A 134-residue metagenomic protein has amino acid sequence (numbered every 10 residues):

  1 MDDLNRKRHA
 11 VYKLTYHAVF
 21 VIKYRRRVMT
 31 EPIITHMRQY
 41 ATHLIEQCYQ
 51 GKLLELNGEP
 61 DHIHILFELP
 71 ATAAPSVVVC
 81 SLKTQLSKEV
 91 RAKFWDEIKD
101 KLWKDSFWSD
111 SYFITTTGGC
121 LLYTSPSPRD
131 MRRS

Functional and structural regions predicted by a protein language model:
M1-L14, V21, R25-E55, L69-C80 (+3 more regions): Long, contiguous binding/interaction regions
L14-Y16, D61-I63, Y112: Change "...and in nucleic-acid phosphodiester-cleaving endonucleases..." to "...and in nucleic-acid processing enzymes
L53-E59, D105-S106: Short beta-strand
I63-L69: Short beta-strand->loop micro-motif that forms the acidic, two-metal-ion catalytic signature in nucleotide-processing
E97-T116: Conserved catalytic core of two-metal-ion nucleotidyltransferases
Y123-D130: Conserved small/polar residues in nucleotide/adenosyl-binding loops
